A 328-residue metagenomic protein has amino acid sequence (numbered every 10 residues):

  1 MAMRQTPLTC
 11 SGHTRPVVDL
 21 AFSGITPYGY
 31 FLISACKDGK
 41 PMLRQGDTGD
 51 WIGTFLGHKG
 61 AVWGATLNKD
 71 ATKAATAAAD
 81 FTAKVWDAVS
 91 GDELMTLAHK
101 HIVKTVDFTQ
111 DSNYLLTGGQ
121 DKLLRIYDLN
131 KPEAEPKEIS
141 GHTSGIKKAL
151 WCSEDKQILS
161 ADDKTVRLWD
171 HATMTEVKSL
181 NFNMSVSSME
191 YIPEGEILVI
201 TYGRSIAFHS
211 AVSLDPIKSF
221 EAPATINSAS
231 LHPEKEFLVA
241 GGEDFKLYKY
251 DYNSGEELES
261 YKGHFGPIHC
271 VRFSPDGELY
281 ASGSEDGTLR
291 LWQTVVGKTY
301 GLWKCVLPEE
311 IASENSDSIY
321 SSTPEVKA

Functional and structural regions predicted by a protein language model:
T6-C10, D50-F55, D92-T96, E133-I139 (+4 more regions): A short beta-strand motif characteristic of beta-propeller blades
C10-G39: Beta-strand-rich domains and repeat architectures in extracellular enzymes and scaffolds, especially beta-propellers
C10-V17, L56-V62, L97-V103, I139-I146 (+4 more regions): WD40/WD-repeat beta-propeller blade N-cap
A21-G29, T66-A71, V106-N113, L150-D155 (+3 more regions): Loop/turn segments within WD40 beta-propeller blades
A35-D38, T76-D80, T117-D121, S160-K164 (+3 more regions): Conserved strand-to-loop turn within each blade of WD40 beta-propeller repeats
P41-Q45, A83-W86, V106, L124-D128 (+4 more regions): WD40-repeat beta-propellers
I102-Y202: Solenoidal tandem-repeat scaffolds enriched in leucines and small polar residues
T225, E259, F265-P267, P275-E278 (+1 more regions): Terminal intrinsically disordered, low-complexity extensions flanking WD-repeat/beta-propeller proteins
